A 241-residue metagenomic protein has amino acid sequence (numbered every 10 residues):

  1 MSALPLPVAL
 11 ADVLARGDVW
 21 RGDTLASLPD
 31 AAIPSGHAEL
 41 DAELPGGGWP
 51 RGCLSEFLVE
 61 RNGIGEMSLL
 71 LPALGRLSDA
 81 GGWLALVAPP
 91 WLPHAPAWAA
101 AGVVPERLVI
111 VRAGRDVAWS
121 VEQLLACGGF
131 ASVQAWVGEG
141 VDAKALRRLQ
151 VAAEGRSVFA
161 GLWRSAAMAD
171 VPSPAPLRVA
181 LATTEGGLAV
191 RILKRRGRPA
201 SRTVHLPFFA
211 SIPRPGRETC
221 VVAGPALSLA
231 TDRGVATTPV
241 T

Functional and structural regions predicted by a protein language model:
M1-L86, A100, R115, R198 (+1 more regions): Detector for small/aliphatic-rich hydrophobic stretches
S35, G65-L69, R115-W119, V141-K144 (+2 more regions): Charged, alpha-helix-enriched surfaces in structured cytosolic catalytic cores of large nucleotide-utilizing machines
L40, F57, L108, V133 (+2 more regions): Conserved RecA-like P-loop NTPase ATPase core
S55, A85, V109-V111, G161 (+1 more regions): Hydrophobic/aromatic beta-strand patches that form the interior of the parallel beta-sheet core in alpha/beta enzyme
G81, P105-E106, F130, R156-F159 (+2 more regions): Short glycine-/polar-rich loops that comprise or flank the Walker A/P-loop and associated switch/sensor motifs
G81-W136, V141-K144: Conserved inter-motif catalytic segment of the P-loop NTP-binding fold
A126-V171: A contiguous pocket-lining binding segment that forms or flanks enzyme active sites
A160, R164-A230: Phosphate-binding/switch region of NTP-binding enzymes
